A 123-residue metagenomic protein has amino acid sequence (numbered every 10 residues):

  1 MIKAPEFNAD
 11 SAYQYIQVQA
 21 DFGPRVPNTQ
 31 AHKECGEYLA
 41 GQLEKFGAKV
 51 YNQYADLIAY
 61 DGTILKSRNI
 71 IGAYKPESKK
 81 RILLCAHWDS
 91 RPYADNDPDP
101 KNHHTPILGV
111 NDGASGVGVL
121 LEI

Functional and structural regions predicted by a protein language model:
M1-C35, F46, K101: N-terminal capping segment at the start of a domain
D10, T63, N111-A114: Residues at secondary-structure transition points
V18, Y38, Q42-K45, V119-E122: Amphipathic alpha-helical segments that form well-ordered structural scaffolds and often line/cohere around active
Q19, Q53-A55, Y74-K75, C85-D89 (+1 more regions): Active-site-proximal beta-strand/loop segments in catalytic clefts of secreted hydrolases
P24-E77: A non-catalytic alpha/beta surface segment that caps or lines the substrate-entry region of metallo-dependent hydrolase
G72, L84, D97-I123: Alpha-helical metal-binding/catalytic segments enriched in His/Glu/Asp
K79-I82: Active-site beta-strand-loop-beta-strand hairpin of nuclease catalytic cores that positions key catalytic residues
R91-D97: Short acidic/His/Gly/Ser-rich catalytic and metal-binding motifs that mark active-site loops of diverse hydrolases
